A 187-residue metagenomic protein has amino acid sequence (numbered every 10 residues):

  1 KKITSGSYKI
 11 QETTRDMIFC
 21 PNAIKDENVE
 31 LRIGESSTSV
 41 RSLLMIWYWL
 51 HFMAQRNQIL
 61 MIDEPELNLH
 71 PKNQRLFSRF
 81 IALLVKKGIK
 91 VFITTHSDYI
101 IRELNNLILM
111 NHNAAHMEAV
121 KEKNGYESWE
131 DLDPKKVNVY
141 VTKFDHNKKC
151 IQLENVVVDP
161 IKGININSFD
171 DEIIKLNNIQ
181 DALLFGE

Functional and structural regions predicted by a protein language model:
K1-I59, S128-E187: Phosphate-coordinating catalytic segments in nucleotide- and nucleic-acid-processing enzymes
I46, L76-S78: Conserved hydrophobic alpha-helix in the ABC-type ATPase nucleotide-binding domain
A54, V85-K86: Conserved ATPase "switch" residues in P-loop NTPase domains
D63-P65: Walker B catalytic acidic pair
L76, S97-E103: Conserved H-loop
T94: Conserved D-loop beta-strand region of ABC ATPase nucleotide-binding domains
M110-Y140: Short mixed-charge
